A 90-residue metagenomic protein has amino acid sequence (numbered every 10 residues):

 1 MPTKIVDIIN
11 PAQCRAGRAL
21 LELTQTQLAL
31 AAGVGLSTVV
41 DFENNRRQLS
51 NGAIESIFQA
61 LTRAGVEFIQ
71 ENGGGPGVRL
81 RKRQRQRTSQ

Functional and structural regions predicted by a protein language model:
M1, G52-I69: DNA major-groove recognition helix of helix-turn-helix/homeodomain DNA-binding modules
M1-A19, F58: A short, Lys/Arg-rich alpha-helix, primarily the initiator
A12-Q27, R83, R87-T88: Short basic helix-loop element that most often maps to the first helix and adjoining turn of HTH DNA-binding modules
A16, Q48-L49: A charge-rich, low-complexity, intrinsically flexible signal that marks solvent-exposed coils, linkers, repeats
E22-V40: Short alpha-helical DNA-recognition segment
V66-Q90: Helix-turn-helix/homeodomain-like alpha-helical modules used for DNA recognition and transcription-factor dimerization
